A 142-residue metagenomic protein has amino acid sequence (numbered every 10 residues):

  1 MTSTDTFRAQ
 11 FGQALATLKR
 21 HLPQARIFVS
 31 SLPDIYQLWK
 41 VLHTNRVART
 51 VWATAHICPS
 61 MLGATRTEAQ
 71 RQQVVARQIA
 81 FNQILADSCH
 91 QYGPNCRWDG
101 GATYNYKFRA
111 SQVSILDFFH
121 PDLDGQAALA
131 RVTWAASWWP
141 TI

Functional and structural regions predicted by a protein language model:
M1-A9, Q72-A80, F119-A127: Soluble non-cytosolic domains of exported or imported proteins
M1-T6, Q24, F28, L32-W39: Oxyanion-hole/transition-state-stabilizing segment in secreted/luminal serine hydrolases and related acyltransferases
G12-P23, A86-P94, R131-W139: Sec-exported extracytoplasmic/periplasmic mature domains
A14, I35, Q112, D117: Extracellular glycan-modifying ectodomains
R26-S31, R97-G100, H120: Structural recognition of the beta-strand scaffold that forms the well-ordered cores of secreted hydrolase catalytic
L38-R97: Substrate-gating cap/lid alpha-helix
P59-G63, T67, T103-Q112, D122 (+1 more regions): Catalytic cores of secreted/periplasmic or lumenal enzymes
V113-I142: Histidine-centered active-site loop/cap adjacent to the catalytic His in serine esterases/O-acetyl transfer systems
